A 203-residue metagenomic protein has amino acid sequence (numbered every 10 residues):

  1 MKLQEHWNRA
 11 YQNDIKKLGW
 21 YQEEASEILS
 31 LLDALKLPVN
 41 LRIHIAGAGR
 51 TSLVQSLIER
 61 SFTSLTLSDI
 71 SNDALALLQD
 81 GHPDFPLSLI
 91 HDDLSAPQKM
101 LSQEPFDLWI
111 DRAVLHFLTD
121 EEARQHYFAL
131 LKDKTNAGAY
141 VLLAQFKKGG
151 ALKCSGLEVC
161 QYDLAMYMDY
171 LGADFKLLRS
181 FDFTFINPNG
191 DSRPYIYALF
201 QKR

Functional and structural regions predicted by a protein language model:
M1-E104, L118-K134, A139-R203: Class I (Rossmann-like) S-adenosyl-L-methionine-dependent methyltransferase catalytic domain, capturing the SAM-binding
I110: A conserved beta-strand element that flanks and buttresses the S-adenosyl-L-methionine
A113-F117: Short catalytic micro-motifs in class I SAM-dependent methyltransferases
